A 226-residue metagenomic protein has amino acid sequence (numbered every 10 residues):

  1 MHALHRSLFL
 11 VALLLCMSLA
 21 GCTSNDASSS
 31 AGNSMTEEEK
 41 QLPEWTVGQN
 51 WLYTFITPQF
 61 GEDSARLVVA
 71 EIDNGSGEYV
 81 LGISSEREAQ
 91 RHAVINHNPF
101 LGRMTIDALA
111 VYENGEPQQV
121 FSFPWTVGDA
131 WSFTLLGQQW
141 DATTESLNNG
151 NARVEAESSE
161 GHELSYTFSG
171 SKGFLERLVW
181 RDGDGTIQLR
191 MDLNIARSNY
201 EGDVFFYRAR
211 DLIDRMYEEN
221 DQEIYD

Functional and structural regions predicted by a protein language model:
M1-F9: Bacterial N-terminal signal peptides that target proteins for export
M17-G21: C-terminal motif of bacterial Sec signal peptides marking the signal peptidase cleavage site
T23-R91, A110-D226: Acidic, serine/threonine-rich low-complexity disordered tracts
I95-V111: A cross-kingdom signal targeting lumenal/periplasmic-facing segments of multi-pass membrane and secretory-pathway
